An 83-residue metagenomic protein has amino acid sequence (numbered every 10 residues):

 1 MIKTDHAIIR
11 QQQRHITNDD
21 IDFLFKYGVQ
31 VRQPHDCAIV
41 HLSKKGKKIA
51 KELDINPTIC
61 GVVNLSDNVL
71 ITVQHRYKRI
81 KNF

Functional and structural regions predicted by a protein language model:
M1-F83: Ribonuclease/tRNase effector modules and their secretory precursors
